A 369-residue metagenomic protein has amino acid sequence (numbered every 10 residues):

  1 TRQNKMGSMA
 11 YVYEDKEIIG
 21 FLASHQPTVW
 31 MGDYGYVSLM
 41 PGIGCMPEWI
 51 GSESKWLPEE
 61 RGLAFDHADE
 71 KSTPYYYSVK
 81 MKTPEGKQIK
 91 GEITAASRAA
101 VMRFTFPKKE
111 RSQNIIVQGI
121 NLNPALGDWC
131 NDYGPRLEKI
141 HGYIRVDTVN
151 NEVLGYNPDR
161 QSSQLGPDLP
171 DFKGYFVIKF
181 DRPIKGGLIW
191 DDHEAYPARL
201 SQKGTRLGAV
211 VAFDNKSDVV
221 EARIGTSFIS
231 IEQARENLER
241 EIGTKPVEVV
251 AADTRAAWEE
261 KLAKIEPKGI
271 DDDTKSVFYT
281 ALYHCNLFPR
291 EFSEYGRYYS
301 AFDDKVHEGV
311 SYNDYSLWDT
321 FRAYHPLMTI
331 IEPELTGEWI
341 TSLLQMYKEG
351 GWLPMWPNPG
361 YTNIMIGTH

Functional and structural regions predicted by a protein language model:
T1-H369: Accessory carbohydrate-recognition regions in carbohydrate-active enzymes
